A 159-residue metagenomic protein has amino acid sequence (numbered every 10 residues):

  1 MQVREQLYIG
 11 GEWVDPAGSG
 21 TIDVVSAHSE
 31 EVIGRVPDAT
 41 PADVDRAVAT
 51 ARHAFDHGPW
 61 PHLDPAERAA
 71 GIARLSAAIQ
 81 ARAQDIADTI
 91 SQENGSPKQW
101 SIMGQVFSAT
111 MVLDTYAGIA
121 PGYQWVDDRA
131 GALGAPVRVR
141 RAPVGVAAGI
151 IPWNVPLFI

Functional and structural regions predicted by a protein language model:
M1-A135: N-terminal Rossmann-like NAD(P)+-binding subdomain of aldehyde/semialdehyde dehydrogenases
V126-I159: Conserved small-residue-rich beta-alpha loop and adjacent elements that most often cradle the phosphate/pyrophosphate
